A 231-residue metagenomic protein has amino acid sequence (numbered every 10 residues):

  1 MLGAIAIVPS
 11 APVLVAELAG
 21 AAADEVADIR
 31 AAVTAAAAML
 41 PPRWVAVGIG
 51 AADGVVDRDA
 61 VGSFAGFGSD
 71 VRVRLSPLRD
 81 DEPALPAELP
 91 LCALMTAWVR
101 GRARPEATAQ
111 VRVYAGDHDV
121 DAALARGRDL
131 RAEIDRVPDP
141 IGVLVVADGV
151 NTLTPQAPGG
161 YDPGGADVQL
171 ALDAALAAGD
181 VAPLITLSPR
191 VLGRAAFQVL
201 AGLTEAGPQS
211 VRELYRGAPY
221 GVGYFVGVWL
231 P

Functional and structural regions predicted by a protein language model:
M1, R136-V137: Extreme N-terminus of proteins, especially the signal/transit-peptide cleavage junction and the first residues
M1-R43, G50-R126, P158-P231: Flexible, D/E/H-enriched segments
L40, V137-D139: Residue-level preference for short coil/turn positions at secondary-structure junctions
V45-G48, D139-D148: Beta-strand elements within well-structured catalytic alpha/beta cores of enzymes that handle phosphate/sulfate esters
L130: Nucleotide and nucleotide-moiety/phosphate-recognizing core
P138, A147-P158, P183-T186: A structural signal for small-residue-enriched, beta-sheet-centric alpha/beta enzyme cores and oligomeric scaffold folds
